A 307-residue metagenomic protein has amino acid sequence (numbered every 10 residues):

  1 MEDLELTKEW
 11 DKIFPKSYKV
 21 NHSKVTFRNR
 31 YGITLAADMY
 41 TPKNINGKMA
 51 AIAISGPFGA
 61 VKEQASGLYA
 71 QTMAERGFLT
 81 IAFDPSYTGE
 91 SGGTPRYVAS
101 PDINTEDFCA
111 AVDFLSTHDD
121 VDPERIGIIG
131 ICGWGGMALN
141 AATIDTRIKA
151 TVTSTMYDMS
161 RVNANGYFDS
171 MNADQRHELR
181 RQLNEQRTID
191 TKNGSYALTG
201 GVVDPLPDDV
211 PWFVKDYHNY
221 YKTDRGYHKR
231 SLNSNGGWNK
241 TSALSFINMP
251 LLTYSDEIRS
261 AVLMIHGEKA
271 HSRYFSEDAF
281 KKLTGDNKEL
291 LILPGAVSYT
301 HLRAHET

Functional and structural regions predicted by a protein language model:
L4-N44: N-terminal cap/lid segment of alpha/beta-hydrolase-fold proteins
K48-P57: Short beta-strand element of the alpha/beta-hydrolase
G59-Q71: The serine-hydrolase catalytic nucleophile loop
A74-E90: Conserved alpha/beta-hydrolase
A99-H118: Alpha/beta-hydrolase active-site loop
L139-Y220: Alpha/beta-hydrolase-fold enzymes
M264-H266: Short beta-strand/loop motif that positions the catalytic acidic residue of the alpha/beta-hydrolase fold
T300-T307: Conserved small/polar residues in nucleotide/adenosyl-binding loops
